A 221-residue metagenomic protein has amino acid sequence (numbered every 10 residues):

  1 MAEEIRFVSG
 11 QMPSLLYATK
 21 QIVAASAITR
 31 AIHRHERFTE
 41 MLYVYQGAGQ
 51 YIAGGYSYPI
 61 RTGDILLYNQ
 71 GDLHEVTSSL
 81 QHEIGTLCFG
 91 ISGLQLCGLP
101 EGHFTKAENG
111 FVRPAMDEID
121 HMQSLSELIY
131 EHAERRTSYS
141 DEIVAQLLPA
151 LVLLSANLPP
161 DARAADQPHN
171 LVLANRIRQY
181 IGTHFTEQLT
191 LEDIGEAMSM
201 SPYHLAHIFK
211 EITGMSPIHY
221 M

Functional and structural regions predicted by a protein language model:
M1-I65, D72, L80, H103-T105 (+1 more regions): Generic protein-terminus/edge-of-domain signal
I52, C97-P100, I208, Y220: Residues that scaffold the ATP/ADP-binding catalytic core of kinase and kinase-like folds
G71-Q95: Ligand-binding loop in jelly-roll beta-barrel domains
G102-A162: Amphipathic alpha-helical segments enriched in hydrophobic/aromatic residues interleaved with Lys/Arg
Y139-E142, Q167-A174, T186-E187: Cytosolic nucleotide-utilizing catalytic cores of signal-transduction proteins
A164-V172, S216-M221: Short, Lys/Arg-enriched anionic-surface-contact patches
R176, Y180-G182, E187-M221: Basic/polar phosphate-binding segments, predominantly the helix-turn-helix DNA-binding elements of transcriptional
